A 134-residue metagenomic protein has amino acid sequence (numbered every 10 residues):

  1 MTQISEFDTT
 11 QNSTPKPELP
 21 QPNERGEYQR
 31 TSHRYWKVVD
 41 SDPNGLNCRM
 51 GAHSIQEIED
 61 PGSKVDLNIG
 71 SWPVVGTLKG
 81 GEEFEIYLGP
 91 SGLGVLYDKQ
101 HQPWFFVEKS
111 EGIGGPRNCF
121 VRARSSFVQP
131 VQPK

Functional and structural regions predicted by a protein language model:
T2-K37, D60, I69, L96-K134: Boundary regions of SH3-family modules and the immediately adjacent low-complexity/disordered segments in eukaryotic
E27-T31, K37-D42, V74, E85-G92: A structural signal for short, hydrophobic beta-strand segments that form beta-sheets in beta-rich/all-beta domains
D42, G51-H53: Predominantly extracellular/luminal regions of secreted and cell-surface proteins, especially disulfide-bonded
N44-G45, P116: Disulfide-stabilized extracellular ectodomain repeats and their linkers
H53, P90, E111-I113: Acidic glycine-/aspartate-rich tracts in secreted/extracellular proteins
Q56-Y97: Conserved beta-strand/loop element in small beta-rich adapter and peptidoglycan-binding domains
